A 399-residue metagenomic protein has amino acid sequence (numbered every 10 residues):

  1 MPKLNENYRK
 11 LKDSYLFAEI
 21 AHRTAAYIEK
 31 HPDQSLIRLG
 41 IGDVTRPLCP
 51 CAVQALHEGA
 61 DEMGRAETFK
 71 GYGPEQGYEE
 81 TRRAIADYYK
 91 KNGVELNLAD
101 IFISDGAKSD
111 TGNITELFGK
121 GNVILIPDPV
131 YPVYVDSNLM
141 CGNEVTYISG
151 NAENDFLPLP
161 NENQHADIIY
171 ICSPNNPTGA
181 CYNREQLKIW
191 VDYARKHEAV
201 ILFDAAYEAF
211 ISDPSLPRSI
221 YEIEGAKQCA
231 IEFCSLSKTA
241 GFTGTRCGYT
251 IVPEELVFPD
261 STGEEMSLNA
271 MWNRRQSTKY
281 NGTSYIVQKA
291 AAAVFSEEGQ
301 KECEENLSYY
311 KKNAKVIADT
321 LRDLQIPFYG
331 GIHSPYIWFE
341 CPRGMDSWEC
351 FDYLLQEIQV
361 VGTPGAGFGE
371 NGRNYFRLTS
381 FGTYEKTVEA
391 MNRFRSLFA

Functional and structural regions predicted by a protein language model:
P2-D105, N113, V294-E298: N-terminal small-domain helix-loop-helix segment of the aminotransferase-like
I20, L39, L56, I85 (+14 more regions): Generic structural signal for small/hydrophobic residues in well-ordered secondary structure, especially within
H31, C141, K196-H197, L324 (+1 more regions): Helix C-cap/helix->beta junction micro-motif
P47, Y310-K311, L324-E357: Conserved PLP-binding catalytic core of the aspartate aminotransferase-like
E67-A194, E208-I223: Conserved core of the PLP fold type I
D87, E95, L125, G344 (+2 more regions): PLP-dependent enzyme catalytic core of the Aspartate aminotransferase-like
I223-S308, K315, D319, F398: Conserved core segment of the aminotransferase class I/II
Q288, A292, L307-A318, F328-E340 (+1 more regions): Conserved glycine-rich beta-strand-loop-beta hairpin in the small C-terminal domain of fold type I
